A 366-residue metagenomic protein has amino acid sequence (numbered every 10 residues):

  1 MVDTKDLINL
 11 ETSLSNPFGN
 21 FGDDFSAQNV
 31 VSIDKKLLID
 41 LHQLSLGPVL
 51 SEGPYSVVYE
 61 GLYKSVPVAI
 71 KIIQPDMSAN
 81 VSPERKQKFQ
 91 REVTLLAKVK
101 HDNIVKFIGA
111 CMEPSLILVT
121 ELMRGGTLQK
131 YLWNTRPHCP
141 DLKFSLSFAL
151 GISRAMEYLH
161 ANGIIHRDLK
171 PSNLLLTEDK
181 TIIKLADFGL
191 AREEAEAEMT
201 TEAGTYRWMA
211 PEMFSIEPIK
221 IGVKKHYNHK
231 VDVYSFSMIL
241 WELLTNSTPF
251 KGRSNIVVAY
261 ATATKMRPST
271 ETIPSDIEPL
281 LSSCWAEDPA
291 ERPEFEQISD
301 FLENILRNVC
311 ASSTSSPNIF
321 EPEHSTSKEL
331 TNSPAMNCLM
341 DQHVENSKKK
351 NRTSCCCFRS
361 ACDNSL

Functional and structural regions predicted by a protein language model:
G47-P54, V58: Protein kinase glycine-rich loop
F89, V93-T94: Regulatory alphaC helix of protein kinase catalytic domains
K106-P114: Short beta-strand micro-motifs within the conserved protein kinase catalytic domain, predominantly in the N-lobe
E113-E121, Q129: A conserved loop-to-beta-strand element in the N-lobe of protein kinase catalytic cores that borders the ATP-binding
F148-A149: Activation segment signature within eukaryotic-like protein kinase domains
H160-L176: Catalytic-loop of the protein kinase fold
